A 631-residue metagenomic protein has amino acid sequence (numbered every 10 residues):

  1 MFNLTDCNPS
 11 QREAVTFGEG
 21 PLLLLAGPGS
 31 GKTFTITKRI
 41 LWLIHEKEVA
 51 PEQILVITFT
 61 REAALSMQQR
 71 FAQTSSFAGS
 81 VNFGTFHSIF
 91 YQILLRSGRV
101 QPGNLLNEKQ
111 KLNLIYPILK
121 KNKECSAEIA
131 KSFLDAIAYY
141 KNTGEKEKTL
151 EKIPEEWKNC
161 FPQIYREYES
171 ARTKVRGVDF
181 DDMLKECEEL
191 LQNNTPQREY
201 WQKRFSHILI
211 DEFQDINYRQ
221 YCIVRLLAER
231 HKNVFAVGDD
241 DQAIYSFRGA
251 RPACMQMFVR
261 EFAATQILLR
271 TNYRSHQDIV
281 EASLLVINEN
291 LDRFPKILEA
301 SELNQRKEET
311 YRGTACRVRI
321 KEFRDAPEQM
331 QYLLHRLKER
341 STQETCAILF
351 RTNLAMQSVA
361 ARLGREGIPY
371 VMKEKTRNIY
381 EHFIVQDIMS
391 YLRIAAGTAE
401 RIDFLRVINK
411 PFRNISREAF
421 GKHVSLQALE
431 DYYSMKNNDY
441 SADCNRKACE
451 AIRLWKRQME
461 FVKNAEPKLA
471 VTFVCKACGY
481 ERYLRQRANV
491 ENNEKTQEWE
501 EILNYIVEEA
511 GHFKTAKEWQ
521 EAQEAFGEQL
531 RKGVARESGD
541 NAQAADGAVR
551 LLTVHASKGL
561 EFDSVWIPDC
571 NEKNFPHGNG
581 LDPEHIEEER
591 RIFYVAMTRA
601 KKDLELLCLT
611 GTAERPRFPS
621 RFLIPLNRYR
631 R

Functional and structural regions predicted by a protein language model:
M1-N104, E199, E281-L284, T598: P-loop NTPase Walker
L4-T16, G20-L24, L55, A63 (+3 more regions): Conserved helicase NTPase motor core
F17-G18, A78, R99-D182, F205 (+2 more regions): ATP-hydrolysis module of ASCE/P-loop NTPase motor domains, specifically the Walker B Asp-Glu catalytic pair
L24, P28-I36, I40, A263-Q266 (+3 more regions): Helicase P-loop NTPase motor core
N82-Q92, L209-E212, V237, T352 (+2 more regions): Conserved helicase core region in the C-terminal RecA-like lobe
E261, T314-A315, R340-P467: ATPase/helicase motor core of nucleic-acid motors
K436-A556, H577, L623: Accessory C-terminal helicase-associated subdomains
G611-R631: Helicase C-terminal subdomain and adjacent C-terminal extension
